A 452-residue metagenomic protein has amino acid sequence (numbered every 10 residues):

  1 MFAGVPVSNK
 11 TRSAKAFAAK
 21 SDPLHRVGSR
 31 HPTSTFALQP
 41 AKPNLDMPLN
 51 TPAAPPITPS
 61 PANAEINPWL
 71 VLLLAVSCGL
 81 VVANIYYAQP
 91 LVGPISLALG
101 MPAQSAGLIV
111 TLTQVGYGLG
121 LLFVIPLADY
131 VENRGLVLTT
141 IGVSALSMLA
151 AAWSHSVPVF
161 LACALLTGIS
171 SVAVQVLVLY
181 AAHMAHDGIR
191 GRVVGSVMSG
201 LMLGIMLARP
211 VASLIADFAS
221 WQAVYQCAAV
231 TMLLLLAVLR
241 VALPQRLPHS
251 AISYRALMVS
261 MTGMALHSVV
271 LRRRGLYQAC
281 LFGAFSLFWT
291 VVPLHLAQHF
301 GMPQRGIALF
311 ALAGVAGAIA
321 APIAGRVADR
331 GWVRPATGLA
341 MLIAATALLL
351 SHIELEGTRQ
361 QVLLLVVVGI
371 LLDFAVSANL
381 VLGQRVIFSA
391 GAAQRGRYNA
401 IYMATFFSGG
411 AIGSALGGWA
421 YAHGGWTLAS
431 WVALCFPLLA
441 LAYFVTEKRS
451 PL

Functional and structural regions predicted by a protein language model:
P56-A64, L243-L276: Juxtamembrane intracellular "pre-TM" segments in multi-pass secondary transporters
L119-V157: Conserved MFS/SLC helix-loop-helix module at the cytosolic interface between two early adjacent transmembrane helices
L121-E132, A320-V333, Y421: Helix-to-loop junctions at the C-terminal end of transmembrane segments in multipass secondary transporters
L136-L149, A229, P335-L350, L434: Structural signature of the two symmetry-related core transmembrane helices
C163-L201: Cytoplasmic helix-loop-helix junction between adjacent transmembrane helices in 12-TM secondary transporters
A173-A185, S377-G391: Intracellular juxtamembrane helix-capping segments at the cytosolic ends of symmetry-related transmembrane helices
I189, G195-L243: Helix-loop-helix hairpin linking two adjacent transmembrane segments in secondary transporters
P335-L382: C-terminal transmembrane helical hairpin of 12-TM major facilitator-type secondary transporters
